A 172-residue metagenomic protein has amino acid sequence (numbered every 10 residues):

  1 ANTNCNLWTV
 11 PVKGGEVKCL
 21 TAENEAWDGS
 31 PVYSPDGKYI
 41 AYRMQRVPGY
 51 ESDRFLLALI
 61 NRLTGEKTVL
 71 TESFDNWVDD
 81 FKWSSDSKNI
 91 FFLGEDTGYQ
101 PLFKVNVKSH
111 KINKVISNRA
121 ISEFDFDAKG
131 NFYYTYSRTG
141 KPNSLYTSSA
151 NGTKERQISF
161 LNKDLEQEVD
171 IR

Functional and structural regions predicted by a protein language model:
A1, L7, I112-R172: Non-catalytic accessory segments flanking enzyme active sites
A1-N6, C19-G29, R43-A58, V69-D79 (+3 more regions): A flexible loop/linker signature enriched in serine peptidases of the S9 family
P11-G15, N61-G65, N106-H110, S149-T153: Short loop/turn segments that connect beta-strands within beta-propeller blades
P35-D36, S85-D86, D127-K129: Residue-level detector of Asp-centered blade-edge/turn motifs that repeat once per structural unit in beta-propeller
G37-I40, I90, N131-Y133: Hydrophobic beta-strand positions that form the internal "hydrophobic ladder" of WD40/Gbeta-like beta-propeller blades
K82-S87, F92: Loop/turn-rich, solvent-exposed surfaces of beta-rich toroidal or solenoidal domains
